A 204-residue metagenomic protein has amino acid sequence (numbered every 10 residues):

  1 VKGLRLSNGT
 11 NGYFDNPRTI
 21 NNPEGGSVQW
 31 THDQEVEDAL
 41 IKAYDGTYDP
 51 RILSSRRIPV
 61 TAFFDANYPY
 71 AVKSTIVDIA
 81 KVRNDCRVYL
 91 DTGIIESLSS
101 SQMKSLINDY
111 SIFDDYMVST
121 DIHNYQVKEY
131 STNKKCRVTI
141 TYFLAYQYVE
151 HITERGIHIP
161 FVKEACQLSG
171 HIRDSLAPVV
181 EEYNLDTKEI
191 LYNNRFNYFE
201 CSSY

Functional and structural regions predicted by a protein language model:
V1-Y204: A glycine- and small-residue-enriched flexible loop/hinge signal that marks low-structured segments
